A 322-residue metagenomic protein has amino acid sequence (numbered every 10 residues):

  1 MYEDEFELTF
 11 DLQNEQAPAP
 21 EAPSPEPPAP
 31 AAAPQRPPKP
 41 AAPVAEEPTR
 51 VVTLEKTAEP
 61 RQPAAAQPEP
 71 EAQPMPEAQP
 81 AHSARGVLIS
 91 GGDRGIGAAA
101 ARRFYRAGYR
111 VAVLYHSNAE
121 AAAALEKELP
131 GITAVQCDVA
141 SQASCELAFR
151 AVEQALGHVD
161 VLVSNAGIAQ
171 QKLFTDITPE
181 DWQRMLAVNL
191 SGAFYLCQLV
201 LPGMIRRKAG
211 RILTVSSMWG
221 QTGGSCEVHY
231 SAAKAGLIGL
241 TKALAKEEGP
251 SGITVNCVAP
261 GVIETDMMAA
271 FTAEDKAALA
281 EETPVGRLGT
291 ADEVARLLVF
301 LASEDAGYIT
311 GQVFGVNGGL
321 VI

Functional and structural regions predicted by a protein language model:
D93-R94: Conserved glycine-rich cofactor-binding loop
L173-F174, D181-L186, M268, L279: Substrate-binding pocket helix/loop in short-chain dehydrogenase/reductase
I177, G223-S231, A243, F271: Active-site loop-to-helix junction immediately N-terminal to the catalytic Tyr of the SDR YXXXK motif in Rossmann-fold
C197, A233, T241: Active-site helix of classical SDR
P202, K246-E247, G307: Alpha-helical segment proximal to the catalytic Tyr-Lys
S217: Residue(s) in the substrate-gating loop at a strand-loop-helix junction that position the organic substrate next
G249, T254, I309-G311: Short, small/polar-rich loop/turn modules that mediate ligand/substrate recognition or access, typified
